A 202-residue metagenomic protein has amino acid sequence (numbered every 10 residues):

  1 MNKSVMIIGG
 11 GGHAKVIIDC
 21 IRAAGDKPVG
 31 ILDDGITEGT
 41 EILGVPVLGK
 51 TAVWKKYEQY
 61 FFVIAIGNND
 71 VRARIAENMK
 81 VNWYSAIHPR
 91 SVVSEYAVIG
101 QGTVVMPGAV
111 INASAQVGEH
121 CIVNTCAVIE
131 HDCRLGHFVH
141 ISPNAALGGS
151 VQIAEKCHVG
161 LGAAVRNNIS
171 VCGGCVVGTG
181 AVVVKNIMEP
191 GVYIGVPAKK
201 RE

Functional and structural regions predicted by a protein language model:
M1-K56: Hydrophobic, well-ordered beta-alpha structural blocks that scaffold small-molecule cofactor pockets
G9, F62, W83, E130-H131: Generic structural signal for conserved hydrophobic packing positions in ordered secondary structure
H13, V71, V183: Short phosphate-engaging motifs
I18-C20, R74-N78, V117, M188-E189: Short amphipathic alpha-helical segments
V29, Y60-F61, Q101: Conserved acidic residues
I36-V92: Phosphate-bearing ligand-interacting subdomains that bind or position ATP/ADP/UDP/GDP/NAD(P) or nucleotide-linked
A86-R201: Structural signal for interior beta-strand "rungs" in well-ordered beta-sheet cores of soluble enzyme domains
